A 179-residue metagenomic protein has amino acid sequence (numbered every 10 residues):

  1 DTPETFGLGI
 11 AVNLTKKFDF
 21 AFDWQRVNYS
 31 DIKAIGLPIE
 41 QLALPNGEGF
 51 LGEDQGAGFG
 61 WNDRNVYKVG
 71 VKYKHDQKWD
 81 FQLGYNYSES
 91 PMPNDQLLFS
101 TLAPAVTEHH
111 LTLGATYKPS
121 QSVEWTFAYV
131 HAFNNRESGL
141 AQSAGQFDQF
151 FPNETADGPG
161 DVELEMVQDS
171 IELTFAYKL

Functional and structural regions predicted by a protein language model:
D1-L179: Outer-membrane beta-barrel porins/channels
